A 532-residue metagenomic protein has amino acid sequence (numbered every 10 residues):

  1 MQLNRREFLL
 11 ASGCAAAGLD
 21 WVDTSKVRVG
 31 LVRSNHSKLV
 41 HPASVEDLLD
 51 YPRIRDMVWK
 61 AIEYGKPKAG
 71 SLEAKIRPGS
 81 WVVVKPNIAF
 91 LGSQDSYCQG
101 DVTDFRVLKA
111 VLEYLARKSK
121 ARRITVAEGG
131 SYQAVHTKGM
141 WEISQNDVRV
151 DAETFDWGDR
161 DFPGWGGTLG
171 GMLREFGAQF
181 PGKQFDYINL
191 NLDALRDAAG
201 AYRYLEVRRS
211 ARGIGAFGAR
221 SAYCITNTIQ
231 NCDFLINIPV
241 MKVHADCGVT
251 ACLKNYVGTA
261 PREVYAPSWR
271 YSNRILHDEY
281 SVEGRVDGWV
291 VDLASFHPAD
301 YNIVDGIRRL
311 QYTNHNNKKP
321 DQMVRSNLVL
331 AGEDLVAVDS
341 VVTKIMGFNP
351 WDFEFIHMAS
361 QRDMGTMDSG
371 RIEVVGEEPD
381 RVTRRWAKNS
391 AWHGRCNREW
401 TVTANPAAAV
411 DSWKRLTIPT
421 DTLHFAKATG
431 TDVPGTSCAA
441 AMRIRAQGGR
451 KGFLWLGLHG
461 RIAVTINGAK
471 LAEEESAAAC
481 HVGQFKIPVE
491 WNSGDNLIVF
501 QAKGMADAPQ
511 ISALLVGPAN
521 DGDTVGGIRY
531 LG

Functional and structural regions predicted by a protein language model:
Q2-R395: N-terminal and secondary-structure boundary signal
I88, E128-G130, L458-G460, G468-K470 (+1 more regions): A mature extracytoplasmic/lumenal domain signature
K388-V433, R443-R445, L497-G532: Accessory carbohydrate-binding/adhesion or oligomerization-edge regions at the termini of glycan-active proteins
A426-A428, A439-A440, V482-K486: Short structured motifs
T429-S437, E475-A479: Extracellular beta-rich ligand/substrate-recognition surface
A440-K451, P488-W491: Extracellular and analogous surface-interaction loops
R445-A446, R450-T465, I498: Aromatic-lined ligand-binding clefts that engage carbohydrates, nucleic acids, or primary amines
A463-L514: Beta-strand-rich ligand-recognition modules
